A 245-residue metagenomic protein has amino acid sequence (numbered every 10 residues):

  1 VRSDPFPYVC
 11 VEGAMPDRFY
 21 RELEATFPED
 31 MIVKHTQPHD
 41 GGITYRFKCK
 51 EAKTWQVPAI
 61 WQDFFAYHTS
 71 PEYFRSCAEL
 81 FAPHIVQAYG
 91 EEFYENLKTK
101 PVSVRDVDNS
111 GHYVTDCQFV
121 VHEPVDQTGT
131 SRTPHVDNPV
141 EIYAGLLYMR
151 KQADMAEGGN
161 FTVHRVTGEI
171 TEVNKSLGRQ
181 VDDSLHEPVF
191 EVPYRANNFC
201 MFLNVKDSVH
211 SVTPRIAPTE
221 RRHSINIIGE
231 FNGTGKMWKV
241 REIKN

Functional and structural regions predicted by a protein language model:
V1-D4, I243-N245: Fe(II)/2-oxoglutarate
R2-G90: Non-heme Fe(II)/2-oxoglutarate
D63, F74-E242: Catalytic core of non-heme Fe(II) oxygenases with the double-stranded beta-helix
